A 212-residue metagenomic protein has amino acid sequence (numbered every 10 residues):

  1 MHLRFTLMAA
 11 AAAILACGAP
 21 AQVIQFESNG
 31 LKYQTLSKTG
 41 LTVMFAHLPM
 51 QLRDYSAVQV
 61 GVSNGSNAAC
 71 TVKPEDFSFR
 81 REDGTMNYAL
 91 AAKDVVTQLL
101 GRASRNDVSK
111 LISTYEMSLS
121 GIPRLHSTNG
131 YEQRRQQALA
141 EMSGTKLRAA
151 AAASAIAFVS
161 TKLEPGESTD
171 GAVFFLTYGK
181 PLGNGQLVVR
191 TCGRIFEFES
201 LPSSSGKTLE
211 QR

Functional and structural regions predicted by a protein language model:
M1-A9: Bacterial N-terminal signal peptides that target proteins for export
L7, A13, T208-E210: Compositionally biased, intrinsically disordered low-complexity regions
A11-P20: Hydrophobic h-region of N-terminal signal peptides that target proteins for export in Gram-negative bacteria
A21-R212: Conserved functional micro-motifs across diverse proteins
